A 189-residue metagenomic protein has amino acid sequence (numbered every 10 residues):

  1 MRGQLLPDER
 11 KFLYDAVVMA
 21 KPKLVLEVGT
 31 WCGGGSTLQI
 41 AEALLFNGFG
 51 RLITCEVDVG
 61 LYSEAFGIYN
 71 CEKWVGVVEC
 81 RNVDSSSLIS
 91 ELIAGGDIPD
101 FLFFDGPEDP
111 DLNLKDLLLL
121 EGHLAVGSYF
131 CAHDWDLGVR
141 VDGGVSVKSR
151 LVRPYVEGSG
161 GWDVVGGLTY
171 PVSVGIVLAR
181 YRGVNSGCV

Functional and structural regions predicted by a protein language model:
M1-V189: A short alpha-helical cap/connector motif
